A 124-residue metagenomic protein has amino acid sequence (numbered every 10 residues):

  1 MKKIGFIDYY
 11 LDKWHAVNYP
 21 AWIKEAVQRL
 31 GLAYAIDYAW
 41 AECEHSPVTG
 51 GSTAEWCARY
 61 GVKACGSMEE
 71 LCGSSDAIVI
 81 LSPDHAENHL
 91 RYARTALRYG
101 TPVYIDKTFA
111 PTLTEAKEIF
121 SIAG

Functional and structural regions predicted by a protein language model:
M1-C57: N-terminal Rossmann-like dinucleotide-binding module
K2-I4, E118-G124: Rossmann-fold dehydrogenase core element
I23-A26, I78, A123: Alpha-helix boundary/capping residues
L30, Y60-F120: Beta-loop-alpha module in the N-terminal Rossmann-like domain of NAD(P)-dependent dehydrogenases, especially those
